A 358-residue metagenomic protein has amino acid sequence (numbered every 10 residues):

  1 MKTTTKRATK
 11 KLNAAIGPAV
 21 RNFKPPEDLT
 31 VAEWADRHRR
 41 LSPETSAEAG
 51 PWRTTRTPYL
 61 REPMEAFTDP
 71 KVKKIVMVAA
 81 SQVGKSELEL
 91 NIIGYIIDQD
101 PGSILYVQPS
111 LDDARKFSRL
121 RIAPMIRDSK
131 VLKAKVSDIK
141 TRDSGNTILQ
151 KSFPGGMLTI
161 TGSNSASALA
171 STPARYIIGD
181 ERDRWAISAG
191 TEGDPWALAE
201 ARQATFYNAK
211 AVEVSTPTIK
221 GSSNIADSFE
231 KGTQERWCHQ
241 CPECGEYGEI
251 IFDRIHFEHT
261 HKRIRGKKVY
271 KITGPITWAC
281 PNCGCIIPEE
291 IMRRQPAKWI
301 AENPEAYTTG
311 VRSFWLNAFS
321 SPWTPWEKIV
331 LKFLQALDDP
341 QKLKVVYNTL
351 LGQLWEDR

Functional and structural regions predicted by a protein language model:
K2-R358: Phosphate/NTP-binding elements of NTP-utilizing enzymes
